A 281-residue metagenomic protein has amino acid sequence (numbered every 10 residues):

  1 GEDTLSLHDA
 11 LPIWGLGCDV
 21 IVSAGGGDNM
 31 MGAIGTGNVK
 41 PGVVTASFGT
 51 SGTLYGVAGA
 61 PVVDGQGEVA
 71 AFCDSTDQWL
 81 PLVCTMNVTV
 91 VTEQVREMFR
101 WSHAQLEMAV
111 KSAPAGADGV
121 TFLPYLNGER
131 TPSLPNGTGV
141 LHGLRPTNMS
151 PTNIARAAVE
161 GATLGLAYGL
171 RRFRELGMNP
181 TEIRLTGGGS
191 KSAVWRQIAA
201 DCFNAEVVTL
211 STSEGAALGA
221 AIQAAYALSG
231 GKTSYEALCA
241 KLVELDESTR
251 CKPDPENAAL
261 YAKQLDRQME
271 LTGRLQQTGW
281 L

Functional and structural regions predicted by a protein language model:
G1-D9: Single conserved hydrophobic/aromatic residue that forms the stacking wall/gate of nucleotide- or nucleobase-binding
P12-T186, K191-L281: Active-site core segments that coordinate phosphate-bearing ligands/cofactors across diverse enzyme families
